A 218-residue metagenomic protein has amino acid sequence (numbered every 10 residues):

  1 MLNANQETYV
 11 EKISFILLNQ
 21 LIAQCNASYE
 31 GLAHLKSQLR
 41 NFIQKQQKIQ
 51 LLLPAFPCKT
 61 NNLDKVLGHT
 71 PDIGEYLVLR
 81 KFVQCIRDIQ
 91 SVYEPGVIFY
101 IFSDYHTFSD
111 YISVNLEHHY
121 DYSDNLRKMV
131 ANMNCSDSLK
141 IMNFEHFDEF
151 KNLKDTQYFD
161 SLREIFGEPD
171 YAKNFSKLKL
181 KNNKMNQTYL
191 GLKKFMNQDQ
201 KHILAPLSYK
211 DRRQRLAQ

Functional and structural regions predicted by a protein language model:
L2-Y76: N-terminal regions that are enriched for targeting/export leaders and immediately downstream pro/stem segments
L35-N41, C85-D88, N125-M129: Intrinsically disordered, low-complexity boundary segments flanking structured domains
K45-D64, Y100-S109, I141-E149: Short loop/turn segments at strand-loop or loop-helix junctions that form parts of catalytic or ligand-binding pockets
P54-P57, P95, P206: Proline-rich intrinsically disordered, low-complexity coils
P71-E94: Histidine-anchored nucleotide/phosphate-binding helix
I86-F99, M129-L139: A structural motif corresponding to the C-terminal end of an alpha-helix and its immediate exit/capping segment
F99-Y100, L216: Extended, compositionally biased low-complexity polar/Lys-Gly-rich tracts and adjacent boundary/linker regions are
Y105-Q218: A substrate-binding/cap region within the structured catalytic cores of diverse enzymes
